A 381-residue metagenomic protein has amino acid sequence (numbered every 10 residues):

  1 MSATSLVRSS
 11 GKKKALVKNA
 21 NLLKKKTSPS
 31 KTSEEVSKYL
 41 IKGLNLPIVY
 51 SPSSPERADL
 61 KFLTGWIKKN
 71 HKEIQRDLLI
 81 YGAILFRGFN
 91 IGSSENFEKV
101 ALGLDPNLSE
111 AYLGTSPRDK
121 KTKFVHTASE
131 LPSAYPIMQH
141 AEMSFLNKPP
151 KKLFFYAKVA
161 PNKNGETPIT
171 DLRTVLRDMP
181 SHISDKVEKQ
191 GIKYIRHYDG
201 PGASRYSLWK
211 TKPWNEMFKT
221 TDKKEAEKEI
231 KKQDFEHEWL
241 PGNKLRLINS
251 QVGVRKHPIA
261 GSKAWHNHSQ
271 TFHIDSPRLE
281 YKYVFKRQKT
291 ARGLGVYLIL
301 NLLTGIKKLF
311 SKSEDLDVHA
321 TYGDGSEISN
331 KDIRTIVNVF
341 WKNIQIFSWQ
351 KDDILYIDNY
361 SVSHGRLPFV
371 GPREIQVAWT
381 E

Functional and structural regions predicted by a protein language model:
S2-W66, E73, L79-I80, A134-I137 (+3 more regions): Active-site environment of non-heme Fe oxygenases that use a 2-His-1-carboxylate facial triad
H71-N90: TRNA-binding/sensing appendages of the translation machinery
A83-I84, N107-L113, N162-P168: Short secondary-structure capping/junction motifs at helix and strand boundaries
F89-I91, E142-S144, A157-A160: Beta-hairpin (beta-strand-turn-beta-strand) motif
I91-P106: Glycine-rich loop at the start of a catalytic domain that most often binds anionic cofactors/ligands
P106-R118, R373-E381: C-terminal end-helix/capping segment
S109-A141: A gly/proline- and charged-residue-enriched helix-loop-helix capping module
